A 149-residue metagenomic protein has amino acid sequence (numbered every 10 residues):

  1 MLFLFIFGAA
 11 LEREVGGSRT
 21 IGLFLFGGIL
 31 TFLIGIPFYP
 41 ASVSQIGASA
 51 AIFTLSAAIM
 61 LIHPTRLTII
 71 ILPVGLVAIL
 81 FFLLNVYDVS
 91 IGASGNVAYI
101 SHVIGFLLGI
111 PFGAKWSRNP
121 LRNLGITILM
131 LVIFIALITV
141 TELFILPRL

Functional and structural regions predicted by a protein language model:
M1-L149: A detector for small-residue-rich transmembrane helices and their helix-helix packing motifs
